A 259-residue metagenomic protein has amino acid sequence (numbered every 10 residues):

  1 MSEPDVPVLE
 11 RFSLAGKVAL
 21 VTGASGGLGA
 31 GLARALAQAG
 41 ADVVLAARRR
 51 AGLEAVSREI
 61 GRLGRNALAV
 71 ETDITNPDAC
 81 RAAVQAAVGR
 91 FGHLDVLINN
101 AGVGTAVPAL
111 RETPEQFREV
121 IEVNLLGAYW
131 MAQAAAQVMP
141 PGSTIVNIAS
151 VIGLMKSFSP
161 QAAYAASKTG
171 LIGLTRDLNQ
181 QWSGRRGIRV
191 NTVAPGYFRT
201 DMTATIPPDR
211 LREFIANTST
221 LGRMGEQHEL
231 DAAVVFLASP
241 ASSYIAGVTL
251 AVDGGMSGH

Functional and structural regions predicted by a protein language model:
S2-R11, M155, V234-V235, A246-H259: Short C-terminal tail/terminal secondary-structure segment of NAD(P)H-dependent dehydrogenase/reductase domains
V18, S25-G26: Conserved glycine-rich cofactor-binding loop
P108-A109, T113-I121, P160, T203 (+1 more regions): Substrate-binding pocket helix/loop in short-chain dehydrogenase/reductase
A132, S167, T175: Active-site helix of classical SDR
Q137, Q180-G184, S243: Alpha-helical segment proximal to the catalytic Tyr-Lys
S150: Residue(s) in the substrate-gating loop at a strand-loop-helix junction that position the organic substrate next
G184-R189, I245-G247: Short, small/polar-rich loop/turn modules that mediate ligand/substrate recognition or access, typified
